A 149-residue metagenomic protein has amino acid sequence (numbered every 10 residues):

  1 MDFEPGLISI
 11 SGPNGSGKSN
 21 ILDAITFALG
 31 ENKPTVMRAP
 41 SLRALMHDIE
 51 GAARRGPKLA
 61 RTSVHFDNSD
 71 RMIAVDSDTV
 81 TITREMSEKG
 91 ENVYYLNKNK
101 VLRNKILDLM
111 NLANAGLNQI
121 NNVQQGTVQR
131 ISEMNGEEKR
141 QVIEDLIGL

Functional and structural regions predicted by a protein language model:
M1-L149: Gly/Lys-enriched N-terminal cap/neck module of very large, oligomeric protein machines
